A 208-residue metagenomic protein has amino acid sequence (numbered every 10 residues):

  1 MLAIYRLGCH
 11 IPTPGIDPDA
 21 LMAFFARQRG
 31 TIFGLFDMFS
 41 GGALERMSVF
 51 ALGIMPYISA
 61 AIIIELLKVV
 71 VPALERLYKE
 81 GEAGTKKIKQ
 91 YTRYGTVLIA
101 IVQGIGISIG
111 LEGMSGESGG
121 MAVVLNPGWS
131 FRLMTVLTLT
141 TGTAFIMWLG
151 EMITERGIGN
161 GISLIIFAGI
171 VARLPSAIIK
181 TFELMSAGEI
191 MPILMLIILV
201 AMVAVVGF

Functional and structural regions predicted by a protein language model:
M1-Y78, E82-F208: N-terminal cationic and glycine-rich segments that engage phosphates or anionic surfaces
